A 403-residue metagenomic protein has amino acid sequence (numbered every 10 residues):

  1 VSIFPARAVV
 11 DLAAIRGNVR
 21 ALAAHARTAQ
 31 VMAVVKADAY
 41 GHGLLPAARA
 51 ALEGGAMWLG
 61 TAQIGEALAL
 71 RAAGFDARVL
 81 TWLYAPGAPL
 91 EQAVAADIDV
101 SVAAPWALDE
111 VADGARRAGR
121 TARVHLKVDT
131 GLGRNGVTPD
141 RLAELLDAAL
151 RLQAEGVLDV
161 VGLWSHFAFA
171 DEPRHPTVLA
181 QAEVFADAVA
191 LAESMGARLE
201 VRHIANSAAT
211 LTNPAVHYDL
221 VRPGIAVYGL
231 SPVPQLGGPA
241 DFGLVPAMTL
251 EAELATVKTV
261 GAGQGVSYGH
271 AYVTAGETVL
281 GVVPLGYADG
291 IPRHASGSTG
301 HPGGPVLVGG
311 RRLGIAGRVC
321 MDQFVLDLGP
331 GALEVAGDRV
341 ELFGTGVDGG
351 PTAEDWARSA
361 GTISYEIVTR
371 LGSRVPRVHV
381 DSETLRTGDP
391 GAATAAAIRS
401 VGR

Functional and structural regions predicted by a protein language model:
V1-R16, R20, A24, E66 (+3 more regions): Active-site anion/phosphate-binding pocket segments in diverse small-molecule metabolic enzymes
S2, A6-G17, R27-H203, V216-H217: Active-site-proximal beta-alpha core segment in soluble small-molecule metabolic enzymes
